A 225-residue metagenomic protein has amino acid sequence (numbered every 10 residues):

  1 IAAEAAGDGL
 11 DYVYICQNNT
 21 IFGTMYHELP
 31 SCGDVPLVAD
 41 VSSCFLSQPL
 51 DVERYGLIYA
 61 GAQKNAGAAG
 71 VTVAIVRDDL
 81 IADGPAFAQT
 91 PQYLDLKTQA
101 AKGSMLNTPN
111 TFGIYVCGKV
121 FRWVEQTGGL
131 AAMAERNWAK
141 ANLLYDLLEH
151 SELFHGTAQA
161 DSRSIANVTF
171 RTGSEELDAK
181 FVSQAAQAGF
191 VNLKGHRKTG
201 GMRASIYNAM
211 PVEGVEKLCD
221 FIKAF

Functional and structural regions predicted by a protein language model:
I1, G23-E28, S47-E53, A69-T72 (+1 more regions): A short secondary-structure junction signal
I1-F45: Active-site phosphate-binding strand-loop segment of PLP-dependent enzymes
V38, V52-Q63: Conserved active-site segment immediately N-terminal to the catalytic lysine that forms the internal aldimine
A62-Y145, Q159: Active-site C-terminal subdomain of aminotransferase-like
V76, F170-S174, I206-N208: Short beta-strand-to-loop capping motifs
L153-T157, G189-G195: A short linear hydrophobic-aromatic micro-motif
F154-A185: Conserved PLP-binding catalytic core of the aspartate aminotransferase-like
Q187, H196-F225: PLP-dependent enzyme catalytic core of the Aspartate aminotransferase-like
